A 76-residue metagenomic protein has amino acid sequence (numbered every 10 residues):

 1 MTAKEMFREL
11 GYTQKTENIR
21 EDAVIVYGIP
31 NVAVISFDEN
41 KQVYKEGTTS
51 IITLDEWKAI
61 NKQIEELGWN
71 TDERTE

Functional and structural regions predicted by a protein language model:
M1-K15: Amphipathic alpha-helical segments
G11-Q14, K58, W69: A detector of low-complexity, intrinsically disordered, Ser/Thr/Gly/Pro/Ala-rich segments
T16-I64: Acidic, low-complexity, intrinsically disordered interaction modules
E65-E76: Short acidic DE-rich linear segments
